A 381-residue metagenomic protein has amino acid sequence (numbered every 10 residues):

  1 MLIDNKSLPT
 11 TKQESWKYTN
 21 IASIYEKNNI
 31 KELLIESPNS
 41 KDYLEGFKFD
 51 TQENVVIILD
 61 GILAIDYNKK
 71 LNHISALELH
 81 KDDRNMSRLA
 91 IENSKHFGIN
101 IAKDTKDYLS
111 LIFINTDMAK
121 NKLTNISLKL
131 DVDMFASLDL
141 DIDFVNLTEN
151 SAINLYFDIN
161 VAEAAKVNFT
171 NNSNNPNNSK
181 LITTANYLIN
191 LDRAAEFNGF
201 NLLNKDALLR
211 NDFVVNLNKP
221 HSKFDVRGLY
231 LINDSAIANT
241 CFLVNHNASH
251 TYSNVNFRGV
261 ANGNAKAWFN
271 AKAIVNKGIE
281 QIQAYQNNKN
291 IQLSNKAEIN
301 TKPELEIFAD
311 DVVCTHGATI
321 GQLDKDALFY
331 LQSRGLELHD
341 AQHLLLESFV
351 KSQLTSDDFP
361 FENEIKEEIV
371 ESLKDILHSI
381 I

Functional and structural regions predicted by a protein language model:
M1-H96, A102-D104: N-terminal amphipathic, basic helical "cap/leader" segment at the start of enzyme domains
I3, S222, A341-Q342: Small-residue helix-packing motif on alpha-helices
S7-K12, V350-F359: Short arginine-rich
A22, S179, V350-K351: Short Asp/Glu-rich motifs
L34, L345, Q353-I365: Short, structured secondary-structure boundary patches
D66, E78-F329, S333-L336, D357-I381: Conserved beta-strand/loop scaffold segments within soluble protein domains that form the structured core and edges
Y330-S352: Extended amphipathic alpha-helical segments enriched in small hydrophobics
